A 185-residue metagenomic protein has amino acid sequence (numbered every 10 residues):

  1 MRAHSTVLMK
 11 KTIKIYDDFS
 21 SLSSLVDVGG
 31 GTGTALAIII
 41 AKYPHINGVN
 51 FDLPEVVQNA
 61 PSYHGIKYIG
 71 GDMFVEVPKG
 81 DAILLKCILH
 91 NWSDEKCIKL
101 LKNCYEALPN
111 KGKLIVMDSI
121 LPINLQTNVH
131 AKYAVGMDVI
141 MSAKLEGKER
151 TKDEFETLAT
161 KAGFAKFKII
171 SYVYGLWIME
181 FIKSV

Functional and structural regions predicted by a protein language model:
M1-M117, L121-N128, L176-W177: Conserved adenosyl
V7, D153, I182-V185: Repeat-unit-sized solenoid/scaffold elements
S62, T160, A165: Short polybasic/polar patches that bind polyanions
C87, L145, K168: Short, flexible active-site loop motifs that bind/organize anionic cofactors or intermediates
M117-A162: C-terminal alpha-helical "lid/dimerization" subdomain adjacent to the S-adenosyl-L-methionine
G163-V185: Core SAM-dependent methyltransferase catalytic element
